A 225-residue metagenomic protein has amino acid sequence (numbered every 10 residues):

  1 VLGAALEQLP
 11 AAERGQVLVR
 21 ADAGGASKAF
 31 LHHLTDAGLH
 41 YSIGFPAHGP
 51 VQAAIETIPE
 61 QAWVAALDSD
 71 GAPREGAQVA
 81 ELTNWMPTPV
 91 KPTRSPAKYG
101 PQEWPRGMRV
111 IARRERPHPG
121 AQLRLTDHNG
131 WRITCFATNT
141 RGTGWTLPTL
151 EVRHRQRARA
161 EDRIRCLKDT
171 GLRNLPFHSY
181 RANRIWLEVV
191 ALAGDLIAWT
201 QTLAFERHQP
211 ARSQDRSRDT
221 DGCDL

Functional and structural regions predicted by a protein language model:
V1-Y41, P46: Polybasic low-complexity intrinsically disordered regions
L2, L6-P10, G38, P59 (+4 more regions): Structural signal for hydrophobic packing residues in well-ordered secondary-structure cores of soluble enzyme domains
V17-A26, Y41-S42, F136, A160-L167 (+1 more regions): Short, conserved catalytic/metal-binding motifs centered on acidic residues
K28-H32, D169, L203: Short, function-defining helix-loop hinge/capping sites that tune catalysis or transport
H40-K168: An anionic, glycine-rich sequence signature occurring as long contiguous blocks
S42-I43, V64, D162, L175 (+1 more regions): Acidic/polar loop patches that form or flank catalytic/metal-binding clefts of enzymes that bind anionic ligands
L147-Y180, I185-A198: Short amphipathic alpha-helical "interface-anchor" segments enriched in bulky aromatics
L196-L225: A short, flexible helix-boundary coil/loop motif
